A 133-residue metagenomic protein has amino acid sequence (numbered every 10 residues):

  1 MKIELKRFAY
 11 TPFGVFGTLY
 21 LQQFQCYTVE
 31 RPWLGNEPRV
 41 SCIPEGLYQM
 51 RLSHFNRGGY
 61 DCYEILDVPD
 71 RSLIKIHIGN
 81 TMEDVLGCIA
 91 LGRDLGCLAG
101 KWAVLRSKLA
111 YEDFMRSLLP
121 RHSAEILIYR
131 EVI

Functional and structural regions predicted by a protein language model:
M1-A124, Y129-I133: Cell wall/extracellular polymer interaction/catalysis modules
